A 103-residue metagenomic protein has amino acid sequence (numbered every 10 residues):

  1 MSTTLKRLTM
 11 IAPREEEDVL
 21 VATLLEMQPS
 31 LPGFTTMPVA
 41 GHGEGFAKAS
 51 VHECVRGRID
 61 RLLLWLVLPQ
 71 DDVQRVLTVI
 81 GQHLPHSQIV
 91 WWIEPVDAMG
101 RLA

Functional and structural regions predicted by a protein language model:
M1-A103: Positively charged, small/polar-rich N-terminal and surface patches that mediate targeting and assembly and bind
